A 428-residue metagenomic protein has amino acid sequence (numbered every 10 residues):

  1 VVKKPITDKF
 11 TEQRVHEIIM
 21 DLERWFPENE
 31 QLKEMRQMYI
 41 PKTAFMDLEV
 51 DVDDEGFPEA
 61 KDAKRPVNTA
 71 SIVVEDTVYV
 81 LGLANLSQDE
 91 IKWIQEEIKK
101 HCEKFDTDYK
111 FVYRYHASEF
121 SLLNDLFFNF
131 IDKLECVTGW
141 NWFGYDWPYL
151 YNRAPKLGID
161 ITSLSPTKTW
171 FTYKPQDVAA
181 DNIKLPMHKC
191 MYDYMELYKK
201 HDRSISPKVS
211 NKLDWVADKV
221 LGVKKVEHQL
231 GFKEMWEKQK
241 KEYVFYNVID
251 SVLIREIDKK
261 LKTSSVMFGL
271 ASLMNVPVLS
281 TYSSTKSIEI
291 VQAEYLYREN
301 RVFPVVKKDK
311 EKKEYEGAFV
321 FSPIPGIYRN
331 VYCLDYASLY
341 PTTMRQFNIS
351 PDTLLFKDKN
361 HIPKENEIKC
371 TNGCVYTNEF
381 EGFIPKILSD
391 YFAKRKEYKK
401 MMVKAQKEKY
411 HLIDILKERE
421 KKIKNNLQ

Functional and structural regions predicted by a protein language model:
V1-R36, V291-P323: Charged, flexible boundary elements
E17-C136: Conserved RNase H-like, two-metal-ion catalytic cores of nucleic-acid enzymes
D53-G56, L81-G82, W147-P148, K200-D202 (+7 more regions): Short helix/loop capping segments that flank catalytic or ligand/cofactor-binding pockets
E59-K64, Y151-D160, Q346-T353: Short secondary-structure boundary/capping segments
A84-K208: Conserved DEDDh/DEDDy metal-dependent 3′-5′ exonuclease domain
I131-D146, L150-R153, C190-K286: Acidic, Mg2+-coordinating catalytic module of metal-dependent nucleases/exonucleases that use a two-metal-ion mechanism
G231-N348, K417-Q428: Common nucleic-acid-contacting/processivity interface regions adjacent to the catalytic cores of nucleic-acid enzymes
Y336-Q428: Helical catalytic core of nucleic-acid polymerases
